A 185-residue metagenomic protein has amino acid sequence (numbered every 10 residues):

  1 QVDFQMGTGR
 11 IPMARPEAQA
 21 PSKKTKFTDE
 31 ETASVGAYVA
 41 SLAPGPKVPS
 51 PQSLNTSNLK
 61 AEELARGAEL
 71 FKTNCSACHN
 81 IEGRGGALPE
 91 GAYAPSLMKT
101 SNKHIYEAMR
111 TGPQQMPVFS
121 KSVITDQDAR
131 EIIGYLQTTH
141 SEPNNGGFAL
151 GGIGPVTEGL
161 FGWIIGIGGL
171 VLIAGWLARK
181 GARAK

Functional and structural regions predicted by a protein language model:
Q1-P12, L42-P49, E62, A68 (+4 more regions): Periplasmic/extracellular electron-transfer cofactor-ligation site, primarily the c-type cytochrome heme-c attachment
D3-P12, A18-T25, D29-A37: Membrane-embedded segments
M13-Q19, P49-T56, G146-G151: Short, tandemly repeated low-complexity microdomains enriched for cysteine and small residues
P21-T25, L54-N58, V118: Second-shell loop/turn segments in exported
K24-S50, K121-A184: C-terminal capping alpha-helices of c-type cytochrome domains
T25-T32, K60, L64, A68 (+4 more regions): Solvent-exposed, acidic/flexible segments
E30-A33, A37, A65-S76, P95 (+4 more regions): Solvent-exposed, polar/charged alpha-helical surfaces in well-ordered, non-transmembrane soluble domains, broadly
R84-P89, Y93, K103-H104, T111-P113 (+2 more regions): Extracytoplasmic/periplasmic C-terminal soluble domains
